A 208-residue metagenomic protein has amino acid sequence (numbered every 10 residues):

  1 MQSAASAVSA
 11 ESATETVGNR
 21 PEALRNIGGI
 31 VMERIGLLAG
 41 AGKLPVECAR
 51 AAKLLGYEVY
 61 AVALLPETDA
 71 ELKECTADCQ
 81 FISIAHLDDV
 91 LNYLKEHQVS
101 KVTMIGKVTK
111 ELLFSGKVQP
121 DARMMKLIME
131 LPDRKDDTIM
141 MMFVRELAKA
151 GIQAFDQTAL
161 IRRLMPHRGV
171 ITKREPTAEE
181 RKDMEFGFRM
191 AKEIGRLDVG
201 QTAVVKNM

Functional and structural regions predicted by a protein language model:
E22-V31: Short, Lys/Arg-enriched N-terminal segments with co-localized hydrophobic residues within the first ~10-30 amino acids
E33-L64: N-terminal basic/disordered segments at the start of proteins
L38-A39, A63, M104-G106, V205-K206: Short beta-strand segments
L64-I84: N-terminal beta-loop-helix "entrance" segment that forms/cooperates in small-molecule cofactor or anionic ligand
V90-L160: N-terminal glycine-rich phosphate/adenylate-binding segment common to multiple enzyme folds
F143-D156, R163-N207: Internal active-site segments that recognize and position negatively charged phosphoryl groups and nucleotide moieties
